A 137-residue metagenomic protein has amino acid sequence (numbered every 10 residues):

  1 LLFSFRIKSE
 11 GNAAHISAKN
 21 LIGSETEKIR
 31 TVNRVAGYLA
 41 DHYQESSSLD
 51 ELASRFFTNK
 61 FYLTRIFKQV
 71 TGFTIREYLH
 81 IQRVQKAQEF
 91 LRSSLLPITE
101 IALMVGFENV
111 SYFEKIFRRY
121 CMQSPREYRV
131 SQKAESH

Functional and structural regions predicted by a protein language model:
L1-G23, E27-T31, Y62: An amphipathic alpha-helical interaction segment
L2-S9, L39, F67, L91: Hydrophobic recognition helices of helix-based DNA-binding modules
L21, Y38-V84, L96, A102-E127: Basic/polar phosphate-binding segments, predominantly the helix-turn-helix DNA-binding elements of transcriptional
K28, F57, L91: Charged, low-complexity surface patches
K28-A36, H80-Q88: Short, leucine-enriched amphipathic alpha-helices that occur as contiguous helical runs
A87, C121, H137: Short Asp/Glu-rich motifs
V130-H137: Generic C-terminal helix-cap and adjacent flexible tail
